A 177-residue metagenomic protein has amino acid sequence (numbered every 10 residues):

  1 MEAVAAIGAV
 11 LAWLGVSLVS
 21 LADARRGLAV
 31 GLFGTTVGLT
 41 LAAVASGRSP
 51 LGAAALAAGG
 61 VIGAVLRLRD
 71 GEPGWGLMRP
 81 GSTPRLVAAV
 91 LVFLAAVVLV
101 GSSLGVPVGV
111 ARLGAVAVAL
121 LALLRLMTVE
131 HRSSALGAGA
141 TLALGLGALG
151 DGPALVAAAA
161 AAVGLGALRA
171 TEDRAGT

Functional and structural regions predicted by a protein language model:
M1-T177: Alpha-helical transmembrane segments of multi-pass membrane proteins predominantly involved in bioenergetics
